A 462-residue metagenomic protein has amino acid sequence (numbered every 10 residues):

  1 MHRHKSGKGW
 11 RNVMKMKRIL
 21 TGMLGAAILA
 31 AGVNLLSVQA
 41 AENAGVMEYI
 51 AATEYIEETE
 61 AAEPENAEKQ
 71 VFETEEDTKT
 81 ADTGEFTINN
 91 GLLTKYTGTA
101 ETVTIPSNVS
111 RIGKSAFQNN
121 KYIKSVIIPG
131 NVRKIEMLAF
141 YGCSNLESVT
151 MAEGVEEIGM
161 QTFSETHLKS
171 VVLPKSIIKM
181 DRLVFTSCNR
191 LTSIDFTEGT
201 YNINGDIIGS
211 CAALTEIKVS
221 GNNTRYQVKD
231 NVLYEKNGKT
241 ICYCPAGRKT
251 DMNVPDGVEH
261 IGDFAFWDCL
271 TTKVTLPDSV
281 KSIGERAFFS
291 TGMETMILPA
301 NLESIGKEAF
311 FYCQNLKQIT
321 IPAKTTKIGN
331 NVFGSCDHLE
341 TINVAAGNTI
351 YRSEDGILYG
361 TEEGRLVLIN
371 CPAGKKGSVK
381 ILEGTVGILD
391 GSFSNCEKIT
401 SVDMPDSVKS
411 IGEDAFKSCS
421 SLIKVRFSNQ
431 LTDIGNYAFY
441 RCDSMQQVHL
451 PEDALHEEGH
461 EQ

Functional and structural regions predicted by a protein language model:
M1-V13: Short, Lys/Arg-enriched N-terminal segments with co-localized hydrophobic residues within the first ~10-30 amino acids
K17-L29: Sec-dependent N-terminal signal peptides
G32-V46: Sec-dependent signal peptide cleavage junction
G45-V46, A51-A52, I56-E58: Intrinsically disordered, low-complexity tandem-repeat regions
E60-N89: N-terminal low-complexity, Pro/Thr/Ser-rich intrinsically disordered segments that act as propeptides or flexible
D82-T87, T97-R111, K121-K134, S144-E157 (+13 more regions): Structural signature of tandem-repeat unit edges
K114-A116, M137-A139, G159-T162, D181-V184 (+10 more regions): Consensus positions within tandem repeat domains that build extended binding/scaffold surfaces
G459-Q462: Extracellular/surface-exposed low-complexity segments
